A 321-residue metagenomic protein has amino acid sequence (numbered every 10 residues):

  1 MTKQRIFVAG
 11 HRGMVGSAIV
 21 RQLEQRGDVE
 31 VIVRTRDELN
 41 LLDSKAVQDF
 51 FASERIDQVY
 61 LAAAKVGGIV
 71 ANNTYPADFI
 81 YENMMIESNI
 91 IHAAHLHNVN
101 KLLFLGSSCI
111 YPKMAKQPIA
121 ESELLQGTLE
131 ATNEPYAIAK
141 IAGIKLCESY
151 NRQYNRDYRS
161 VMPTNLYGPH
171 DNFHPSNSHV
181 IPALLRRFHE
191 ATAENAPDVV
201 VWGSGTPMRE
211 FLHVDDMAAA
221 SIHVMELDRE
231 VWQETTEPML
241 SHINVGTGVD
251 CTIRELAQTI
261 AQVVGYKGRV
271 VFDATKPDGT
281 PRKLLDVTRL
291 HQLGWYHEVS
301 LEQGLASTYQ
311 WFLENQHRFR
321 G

Functional and structural regions predicted by a protein language model:
K3, A9-G10, M14, A18-Q22 (+2 more regions): C-terminal substrate-binding subdomain of Rossmann-fold SDR/epimerase-dehydratase oxidoreductases
A9, R34, V59-K65, L102-S108 (+1 more regions): SDR active-site strand-loop-helix element
E24-D49: Adenosine-cofactor binding site in Rossmann-like domains, unifying the SAM/SAH pocket of S-adenosylmethionine-dependent
K45-M84, L96: NAD(P)H-binding glycine-rich loop region in Rossmannoid oxidoreductase-like domains and their noncatalytic homologs
S88-N133, R159: Conserved Rossmann-fold NAD(P)-dependent oxidoreductase catalytic core, especially the SDR/UDP-sugar
K101, G106-S107, I144-N172, P182-L184 (+2 more regions): Conserved beta-loop-beta element that borders a ligand/cofactor-binding pocket
G127, Y136, R209: Catalytic tyrosine of NAD(P)H-dependent dehydrogenase/reductases that use a Tyr as the general acid/base
P135, A139-A142: Active-site helix of classical SDR
